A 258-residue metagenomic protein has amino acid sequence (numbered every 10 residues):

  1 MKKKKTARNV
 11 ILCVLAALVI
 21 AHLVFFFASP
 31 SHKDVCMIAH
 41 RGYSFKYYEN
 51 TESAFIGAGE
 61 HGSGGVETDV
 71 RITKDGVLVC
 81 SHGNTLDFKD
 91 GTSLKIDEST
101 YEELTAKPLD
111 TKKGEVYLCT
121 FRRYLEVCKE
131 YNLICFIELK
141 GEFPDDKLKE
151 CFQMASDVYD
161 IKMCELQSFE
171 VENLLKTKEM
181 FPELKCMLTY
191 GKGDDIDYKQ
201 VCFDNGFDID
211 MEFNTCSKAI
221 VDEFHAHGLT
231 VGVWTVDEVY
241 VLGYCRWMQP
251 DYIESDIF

Functional and structural regions predicted by a protein language model:
K2-F258: Phosphate-group recognition and catalysis centered on beta-loop-alpha active-site segments
